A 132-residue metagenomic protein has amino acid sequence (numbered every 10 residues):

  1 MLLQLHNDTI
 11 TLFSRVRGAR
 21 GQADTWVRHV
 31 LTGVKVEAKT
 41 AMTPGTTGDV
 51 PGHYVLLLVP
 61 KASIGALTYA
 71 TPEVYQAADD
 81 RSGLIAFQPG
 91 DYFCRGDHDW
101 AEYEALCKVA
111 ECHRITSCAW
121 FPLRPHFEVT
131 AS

Functional and structural regions predicted by a protein language model:
M1-R20: Polar/acidic, low-complexity leader/linker segments enriched in S/T/G and N/D
D24-S132: Short, conserved turn/kink motifs that form compact alpha/beta structural patches or helix kinks used as
